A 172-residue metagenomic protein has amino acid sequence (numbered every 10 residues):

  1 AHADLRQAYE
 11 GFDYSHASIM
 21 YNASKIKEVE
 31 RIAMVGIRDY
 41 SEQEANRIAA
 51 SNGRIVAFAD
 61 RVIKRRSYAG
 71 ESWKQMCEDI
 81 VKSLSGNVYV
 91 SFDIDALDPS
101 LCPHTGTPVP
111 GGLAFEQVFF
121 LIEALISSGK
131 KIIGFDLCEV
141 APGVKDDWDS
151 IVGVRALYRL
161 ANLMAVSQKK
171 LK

Functional and structural regions predicted by a protein language model:
A1, I37, V140: Cofactor-binding loop segments of dinucleotide-utilizing enzymes, especially the Rossmann-like FAD- and NAD(P)+-binding
A1-M34, K131-I132, K145: Active-site histidine-anchored catalytic micro-motif
Y9-E10, N46, L101-H104: Short amphipathic alpha-helical segments
A23, R47-R54: Short, conserved catalytic or adaptor-binding loops enriched in Gly and charged residues
R38-E42, N46-A50: Glycine-rich phosphate/diphosphate-binding loop of Rossmann-like nucleotide-binding domains
Y40, N52, V56-K172: Catalytic cores of soluble, metal-dependent hydrolases
